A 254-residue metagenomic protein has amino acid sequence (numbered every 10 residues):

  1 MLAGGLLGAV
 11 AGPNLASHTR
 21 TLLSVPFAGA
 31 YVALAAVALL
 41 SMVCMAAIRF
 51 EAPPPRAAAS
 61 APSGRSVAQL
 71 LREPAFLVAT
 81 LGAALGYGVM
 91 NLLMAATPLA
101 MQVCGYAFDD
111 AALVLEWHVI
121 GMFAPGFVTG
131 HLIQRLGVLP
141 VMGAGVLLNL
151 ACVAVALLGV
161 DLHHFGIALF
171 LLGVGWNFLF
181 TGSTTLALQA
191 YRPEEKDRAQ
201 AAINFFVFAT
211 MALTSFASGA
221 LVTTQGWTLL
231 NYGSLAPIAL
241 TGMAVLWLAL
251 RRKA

Functional and structural regions predicted by a protein language model:
S17, A35-R56, A244-A249: C-terminal membrane-cytosol helix-exit motif in multi-pass small-molecule transporters
S17-A36, A220-A239: A membrane-interface helix-boundary motif in multi-pass transporters
R20, A124-V138, V222: Helix-to-loop junctions at the C-terminal end of transmembrane segments in multipass secondary transporters
F50-A79: Juxtamembrane intracellular "pre-TM" segments in multi-pass secondary transporters
R72-L92, F170: Pair of pore-lining "gating" transmembrane helices in MFS-fold secondary transporters
P140-A154, L235: Structural signature of the two symmetry-related core transmembrane helices
F178-Y191: Intracellular juxtamembrane helix-capping segments at the cytosolic ends of symmetry-related transmembrane helices
A190-W227: A late C-terminal transmembrane helix in Major Facilitator Superfamily
